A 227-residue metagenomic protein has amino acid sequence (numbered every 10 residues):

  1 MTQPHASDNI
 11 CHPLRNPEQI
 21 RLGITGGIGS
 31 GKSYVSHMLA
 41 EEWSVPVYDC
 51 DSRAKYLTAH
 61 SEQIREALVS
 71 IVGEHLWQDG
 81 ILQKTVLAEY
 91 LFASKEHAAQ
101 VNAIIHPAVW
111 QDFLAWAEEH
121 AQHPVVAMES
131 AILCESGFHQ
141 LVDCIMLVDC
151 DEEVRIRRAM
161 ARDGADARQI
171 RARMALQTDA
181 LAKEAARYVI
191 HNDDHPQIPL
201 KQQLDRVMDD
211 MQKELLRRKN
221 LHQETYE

Functional and structural regions predicted by a protein language model:
M1-R21: Extreme N-terminal, non-catalytic leader segments that precede Walker-type/kinase nucleotide-binding cores
I24: Hydrophobic anchor at the beta1->P-loop junction of P-loop NTPases
G27: P-loop (Walker A) phosphate-binding loop of NTP-binding proteins
S30: ATP-binding Walker
S33: Walker A/P-loop
S52-P124: ATP-dependent small-molecule kinase phosphotransfer cores that center on conserved nucleotide phosphate-binding segments
Q111-H120, V125-A161: ATP-dependent NMP and nucleoside kinases share a basic, alpha-helical "lid"
Q140-L141, A161-E227: Small-molecule kinase domains that catalyze NTP-dependent phosphoryl transfer to phosphate-bearing small molecules
